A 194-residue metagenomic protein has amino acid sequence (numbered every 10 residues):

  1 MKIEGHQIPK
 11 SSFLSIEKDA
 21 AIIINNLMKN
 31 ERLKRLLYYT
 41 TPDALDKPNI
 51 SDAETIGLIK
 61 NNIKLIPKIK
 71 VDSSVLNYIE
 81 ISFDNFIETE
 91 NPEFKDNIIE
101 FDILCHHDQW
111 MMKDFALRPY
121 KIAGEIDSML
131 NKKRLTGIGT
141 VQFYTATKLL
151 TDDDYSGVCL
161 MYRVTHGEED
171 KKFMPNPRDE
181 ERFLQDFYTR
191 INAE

Functional and structural regions predicted by a protein language model:
M1-N25, F86-F94, T136-E194: Short, charged interaction patches at domain edges and termini
M1-T89, F187-E194: Small/polar-rich, solvent-exposed N-terminal microdomains that initiate assembly or binding
I8, M111-L117: Short, flexible/disordered intra-domain loops and linkers
I24-M28, K34-L45, C105, A123 (+4 more regions): Localized chelating/binding microdomains that coordinate divalent metal ions or stabilize phosphate-bearing
S73-E80, F94-I98, K121: Short connector loops at helix/strand junctions that flank enzyme active sites, especially segments positioning acidic
I79, N97-F101, V158-Y162: Hydrophobic residues positioned within well-ordered beta-strands of beta-sheet architectures
F94-M111: Short acidic, glycine/tyrosine-flanked loop/strand segments centered on an H-E-D-like triad
A116-G137: Short, hydrophobic/π-rich interface segment
